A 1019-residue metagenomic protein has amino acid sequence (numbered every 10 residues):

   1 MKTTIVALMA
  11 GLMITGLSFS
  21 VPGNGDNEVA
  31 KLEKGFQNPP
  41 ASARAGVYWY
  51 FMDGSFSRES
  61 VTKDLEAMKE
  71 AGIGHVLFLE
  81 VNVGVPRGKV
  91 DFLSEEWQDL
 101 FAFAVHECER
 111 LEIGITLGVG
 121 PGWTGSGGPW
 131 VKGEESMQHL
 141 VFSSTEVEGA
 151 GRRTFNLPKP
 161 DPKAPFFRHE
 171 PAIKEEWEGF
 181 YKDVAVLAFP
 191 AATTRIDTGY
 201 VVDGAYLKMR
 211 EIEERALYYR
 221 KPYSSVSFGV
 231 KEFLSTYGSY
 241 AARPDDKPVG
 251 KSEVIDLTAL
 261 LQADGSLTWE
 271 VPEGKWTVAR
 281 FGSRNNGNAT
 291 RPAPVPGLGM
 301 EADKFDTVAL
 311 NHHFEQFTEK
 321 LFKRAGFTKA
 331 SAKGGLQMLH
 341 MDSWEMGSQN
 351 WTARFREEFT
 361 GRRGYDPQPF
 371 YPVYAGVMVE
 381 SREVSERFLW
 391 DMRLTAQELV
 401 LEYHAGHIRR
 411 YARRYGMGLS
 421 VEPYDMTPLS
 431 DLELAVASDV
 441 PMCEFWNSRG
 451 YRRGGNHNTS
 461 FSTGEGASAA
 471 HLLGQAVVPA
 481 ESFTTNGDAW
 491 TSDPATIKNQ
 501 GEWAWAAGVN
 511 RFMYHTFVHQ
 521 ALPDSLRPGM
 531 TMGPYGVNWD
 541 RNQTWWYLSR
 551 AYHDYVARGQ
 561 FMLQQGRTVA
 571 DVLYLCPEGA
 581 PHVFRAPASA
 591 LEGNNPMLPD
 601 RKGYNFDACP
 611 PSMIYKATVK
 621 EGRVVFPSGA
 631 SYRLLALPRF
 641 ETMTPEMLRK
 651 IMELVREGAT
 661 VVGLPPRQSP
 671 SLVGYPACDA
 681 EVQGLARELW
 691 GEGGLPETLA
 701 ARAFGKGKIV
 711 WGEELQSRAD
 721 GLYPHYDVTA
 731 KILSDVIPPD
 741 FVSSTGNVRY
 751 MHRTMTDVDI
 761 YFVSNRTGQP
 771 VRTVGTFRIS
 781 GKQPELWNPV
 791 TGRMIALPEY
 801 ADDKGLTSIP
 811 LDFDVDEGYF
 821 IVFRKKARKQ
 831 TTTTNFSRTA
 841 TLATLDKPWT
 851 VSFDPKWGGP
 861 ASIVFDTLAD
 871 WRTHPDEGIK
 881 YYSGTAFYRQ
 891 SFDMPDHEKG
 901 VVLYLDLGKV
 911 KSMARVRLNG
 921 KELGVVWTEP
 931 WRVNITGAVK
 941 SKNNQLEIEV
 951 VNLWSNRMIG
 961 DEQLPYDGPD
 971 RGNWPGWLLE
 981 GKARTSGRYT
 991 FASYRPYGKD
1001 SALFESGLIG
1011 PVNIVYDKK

Functional and structural regions predicted by a protein language model:
T4-I14: Sec-dependent N-terminal signal peptides
I14-N27: Bacterial Sec-dependent signal peptides at the C-terminal "C-region" and cleavage site
N27-P39, R44-G46, F56, S60-T62 (+12 more regions): Mature extracytoplasmic enzyme cores
A45, S57, V61-T62, H75-V76 (+11 more regions): Carbohydrate-binding surfaces of carbohydrate-active enzymes
G125-S126, G133, E146, P165-F228 (+3 more regions): An acidic-aromatic loop/edge-strand motif
V278-S283, Y819-K826, Q890, Q945-N952: Short, hydrophobic/aromatic-enriched beta-strand segments in well-ordered soluble domains
T776, F892-N919, V926-W927, V939 (+1 more regions): Aromatic-lined ligand-binding clefts that engage carbohydrates, nucleic acids, or primary amines
E799-A801, L923-W927: Short beta-strand segments within Ig-like beta-sandwich modules, predominantly Fibronectin type-III
